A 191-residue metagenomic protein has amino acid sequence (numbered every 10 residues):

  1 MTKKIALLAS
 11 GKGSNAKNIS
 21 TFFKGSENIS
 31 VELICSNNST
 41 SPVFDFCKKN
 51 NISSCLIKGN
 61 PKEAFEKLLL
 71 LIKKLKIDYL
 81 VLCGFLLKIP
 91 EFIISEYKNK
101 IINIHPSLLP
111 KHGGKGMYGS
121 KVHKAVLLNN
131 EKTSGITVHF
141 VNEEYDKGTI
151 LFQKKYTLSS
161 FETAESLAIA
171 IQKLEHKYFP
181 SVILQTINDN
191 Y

Functional and structural regions predicted by a protein language model:
M1-Y191: One-carbon transfer enzymes
